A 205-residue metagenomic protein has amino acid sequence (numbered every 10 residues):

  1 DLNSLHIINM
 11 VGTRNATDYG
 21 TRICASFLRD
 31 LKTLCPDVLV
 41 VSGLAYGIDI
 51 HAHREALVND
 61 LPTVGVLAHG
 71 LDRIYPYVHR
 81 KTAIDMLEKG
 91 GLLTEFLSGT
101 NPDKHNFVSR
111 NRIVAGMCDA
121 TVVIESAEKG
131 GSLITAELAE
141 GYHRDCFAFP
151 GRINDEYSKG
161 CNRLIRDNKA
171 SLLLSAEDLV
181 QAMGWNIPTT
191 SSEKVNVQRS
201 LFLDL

Functional and structural regions predicted by a protein language model:
D1-L205: Glycine-biased, small-residue-rich flexible motifs in mid-sequence functional cores and linkers
